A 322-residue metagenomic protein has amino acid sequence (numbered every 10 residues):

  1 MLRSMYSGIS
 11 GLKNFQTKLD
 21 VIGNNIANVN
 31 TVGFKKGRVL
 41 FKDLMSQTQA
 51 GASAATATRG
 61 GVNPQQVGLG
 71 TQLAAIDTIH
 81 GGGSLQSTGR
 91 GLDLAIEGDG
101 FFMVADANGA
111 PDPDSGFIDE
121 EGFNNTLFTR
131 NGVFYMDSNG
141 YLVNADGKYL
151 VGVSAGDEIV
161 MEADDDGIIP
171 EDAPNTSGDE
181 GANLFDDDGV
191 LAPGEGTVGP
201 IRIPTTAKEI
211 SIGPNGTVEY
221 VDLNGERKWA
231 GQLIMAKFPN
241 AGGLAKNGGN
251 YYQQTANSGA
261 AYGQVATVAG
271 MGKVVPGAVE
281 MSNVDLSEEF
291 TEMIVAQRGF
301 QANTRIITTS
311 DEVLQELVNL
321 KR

Functional and structural regions predicted by a protein language model:
M1-G156, M161, I169-E180, G196-G199 (+1 more regions): Amphipathic alpha-helical polymerization modules
A192-G194: N-terminal low-complexity acidic/Ser/Pro-rich tracts
